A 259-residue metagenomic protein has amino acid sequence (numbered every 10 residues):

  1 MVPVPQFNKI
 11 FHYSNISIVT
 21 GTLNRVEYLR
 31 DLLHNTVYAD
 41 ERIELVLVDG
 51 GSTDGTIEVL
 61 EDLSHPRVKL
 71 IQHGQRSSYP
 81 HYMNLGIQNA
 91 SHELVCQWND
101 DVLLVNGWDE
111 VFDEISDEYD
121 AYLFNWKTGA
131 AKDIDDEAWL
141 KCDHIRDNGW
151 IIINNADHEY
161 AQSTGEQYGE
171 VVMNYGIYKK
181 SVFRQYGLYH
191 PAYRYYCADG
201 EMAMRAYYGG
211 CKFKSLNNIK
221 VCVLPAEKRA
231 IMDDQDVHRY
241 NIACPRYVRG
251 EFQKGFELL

Functional and structural regions predicted by a protein language model:
M1-N35: N-proximal low-complexity "stem/linker" segments adjacent to membrane-targeting elements
H34-I43: Short, acidic, metal-binding catalytic loop of nucleotide-sugar glycosyltransferases
D49-E58: A conserved acidic beta->alpha catalytic loop
H73-A90: Glycine-rich, basic loop-to-helix element that forms the pyrophosphate-binding segment of sugar-nucleotide handling
E93-L103: Short beta-strand-to-loop acidic/aromatic patch adjacent to the donor-nucleotide binding site
G107-I145: Conserved donor NDP-sugar-binding/catalytic core segment of glycosyltransferases
I153-Y178: A recurrent flexible, glycine/aromatic-enriched loop bordering the glycosyltransferase active site that acts as
Y195-E201: Acidic donor-binding loop at a coil-to-helix junction in glycosyltransferase catalytic cores that engages
